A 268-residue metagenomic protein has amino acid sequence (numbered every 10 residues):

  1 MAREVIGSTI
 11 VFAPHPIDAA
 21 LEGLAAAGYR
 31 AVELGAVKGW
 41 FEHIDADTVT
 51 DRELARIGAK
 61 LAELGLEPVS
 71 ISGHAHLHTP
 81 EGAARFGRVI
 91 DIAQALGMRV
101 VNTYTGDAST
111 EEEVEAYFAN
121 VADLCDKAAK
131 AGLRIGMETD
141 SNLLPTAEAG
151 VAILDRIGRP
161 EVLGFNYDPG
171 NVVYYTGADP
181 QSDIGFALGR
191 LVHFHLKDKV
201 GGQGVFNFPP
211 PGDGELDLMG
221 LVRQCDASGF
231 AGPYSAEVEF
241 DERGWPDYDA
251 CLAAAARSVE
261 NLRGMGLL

Functional and structural regions predicted by a protein language model:
M1-A31, A55-G58, A62-L64, Q94-G97 (+2 more regions): Histidine-acidic metal/acid-base catalytic patches
V11, G35-A36, S72, T139: Residue-level recognition of beta-strand->loop/alpha-helix junctions
D18-A19, A55, A59-E67, H76-Y167 (+1 more regions): Active-site acidic/histidine proton-transfer and metal-coordination neighborhood in alpha/beta enzyme cores
E33, S70, N102, G136 (+2 more regions): Conserved beta-strand positions in the central sheet of alpha/beta enzyme cores
E33-G58, A108-S109: Glycine-rich, proline-tolerant flexible connector loops at the mouths of alpha/beta enzymes
A36-F41, T103-A108, D198-G204: Conserved radical SAM core fold
V37, A84, A108, G214-L216: Compositionally biased, intrinsically disordered low-complexity regions
F41-T48, H74-G87, S109-E115, V205-P209 (+1 more regions): Surface-exposed, active-site-proximal loop segments in enzymatic domains
